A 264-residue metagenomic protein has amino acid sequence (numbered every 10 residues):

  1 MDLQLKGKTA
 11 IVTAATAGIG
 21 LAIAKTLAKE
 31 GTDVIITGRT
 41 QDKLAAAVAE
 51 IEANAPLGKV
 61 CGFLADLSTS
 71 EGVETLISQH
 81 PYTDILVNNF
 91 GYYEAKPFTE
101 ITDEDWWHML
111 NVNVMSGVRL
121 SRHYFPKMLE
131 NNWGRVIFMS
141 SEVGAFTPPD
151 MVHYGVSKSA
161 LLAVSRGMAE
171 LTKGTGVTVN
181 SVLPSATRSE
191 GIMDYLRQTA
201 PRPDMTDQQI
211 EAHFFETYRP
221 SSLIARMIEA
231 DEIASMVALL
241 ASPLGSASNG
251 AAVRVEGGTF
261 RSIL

Functional and structural regions predicted by a protein language model:
T9, T16-G18: Conserved glycine-rich cofactor-binding loop
P97-F98, D105-L110, Y218: Substrate-binding pocket helix/loop in short-chain dehydrogenase/reductase
S121, S157, S165: Active-site helix of classical SDR
P126, E170-L171, S246: Alpha-helical segment proximal to the catalytic Tyr-Lys
S141: Residue(s) in the substrate-gating loop at a strand-loop-helix junction that position the organic substrate next
F146, V237-A238, L244, S248-L264: Short C-terminal tail/terminal secondary-structure segment of NAD(P)H-dependent dehydrogenase/reductase domains
K173, T178, S248-G250: Short, small/polar-rich loop/turn modules that mediate ligand/substrate recognition or access, typified
